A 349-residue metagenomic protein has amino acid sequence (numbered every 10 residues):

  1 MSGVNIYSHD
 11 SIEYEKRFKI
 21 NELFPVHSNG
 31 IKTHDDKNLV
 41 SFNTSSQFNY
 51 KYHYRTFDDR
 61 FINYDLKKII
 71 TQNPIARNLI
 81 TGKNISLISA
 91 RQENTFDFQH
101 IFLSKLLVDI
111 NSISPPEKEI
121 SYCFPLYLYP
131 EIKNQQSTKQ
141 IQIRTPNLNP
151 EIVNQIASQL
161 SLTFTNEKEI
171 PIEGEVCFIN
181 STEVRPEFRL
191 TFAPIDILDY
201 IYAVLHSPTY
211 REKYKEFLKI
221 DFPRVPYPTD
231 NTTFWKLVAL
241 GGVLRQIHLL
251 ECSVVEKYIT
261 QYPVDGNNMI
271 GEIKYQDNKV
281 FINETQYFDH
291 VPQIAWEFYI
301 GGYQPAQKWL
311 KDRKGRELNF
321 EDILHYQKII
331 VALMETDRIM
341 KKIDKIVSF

Functional and structural regions predicted by a protein language model:
M1-F349: Sequence-level detector for compositionally biased, low-complexity segments
